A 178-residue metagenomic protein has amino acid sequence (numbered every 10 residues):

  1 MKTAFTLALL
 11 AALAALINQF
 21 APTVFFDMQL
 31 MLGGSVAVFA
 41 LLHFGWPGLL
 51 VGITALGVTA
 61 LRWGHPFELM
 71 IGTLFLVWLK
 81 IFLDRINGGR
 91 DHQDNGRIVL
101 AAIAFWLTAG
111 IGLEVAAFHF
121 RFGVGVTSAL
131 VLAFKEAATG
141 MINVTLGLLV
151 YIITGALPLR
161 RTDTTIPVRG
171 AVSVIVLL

Functional and structural regions predicted by a protein language model:
A4-A11, A15, Q19-L32, L50 (+1 more regions): Membrane-embedded alpha-helical hairpins and interfacial helices in multi-pass inner-membrane proteins
A40-L41: Helix-capping/transition residues at the boundaries of transmembrane alpha-helices and the short helical linkers
F44-T54: Transmembrane-helix signature of polytopic, membrane-embedded enzymes that assemble or transfer cell-envelope glycans
